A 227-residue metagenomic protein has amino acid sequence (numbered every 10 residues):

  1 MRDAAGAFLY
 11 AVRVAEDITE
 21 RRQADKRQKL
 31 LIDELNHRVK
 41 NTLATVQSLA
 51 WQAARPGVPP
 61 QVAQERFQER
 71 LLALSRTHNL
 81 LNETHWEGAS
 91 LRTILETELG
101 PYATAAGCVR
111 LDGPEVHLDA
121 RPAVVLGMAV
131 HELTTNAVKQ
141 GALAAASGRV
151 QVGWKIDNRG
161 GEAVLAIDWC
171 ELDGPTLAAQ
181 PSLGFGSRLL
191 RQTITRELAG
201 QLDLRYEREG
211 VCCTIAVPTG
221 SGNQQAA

Functional and structural regions predicted by a protein language model:
M1, I18-T19, D173: PAS/PAC or PAS-like capping segment
A7-D17: PAS-family sensory domains
E16-K26, S221: PAS-associated C-terminal cap
A24-I32, N36, G100-R149, P181: Conserved short strand/loop->alpha-helix "switch" segment adjacent to the catalytic nucleotide/phosphoryl-transfer site
L30-A44, S48, Q52: Conserved phosphoacceptor histidine of two-component systems
Q64-R76, L80, E87-T104, G153-K155: Short beta-to-alpha transition helix within the HATPase_c
S147-G160: Short beta-strand/loop element within the Bergerat-fold HATPase_c
V164, T176-D203: ATP phosphate-binding glycine-rich loop and adjacent ATP-lid/helix-beta elements within ATP-binding kinase/ATPase
